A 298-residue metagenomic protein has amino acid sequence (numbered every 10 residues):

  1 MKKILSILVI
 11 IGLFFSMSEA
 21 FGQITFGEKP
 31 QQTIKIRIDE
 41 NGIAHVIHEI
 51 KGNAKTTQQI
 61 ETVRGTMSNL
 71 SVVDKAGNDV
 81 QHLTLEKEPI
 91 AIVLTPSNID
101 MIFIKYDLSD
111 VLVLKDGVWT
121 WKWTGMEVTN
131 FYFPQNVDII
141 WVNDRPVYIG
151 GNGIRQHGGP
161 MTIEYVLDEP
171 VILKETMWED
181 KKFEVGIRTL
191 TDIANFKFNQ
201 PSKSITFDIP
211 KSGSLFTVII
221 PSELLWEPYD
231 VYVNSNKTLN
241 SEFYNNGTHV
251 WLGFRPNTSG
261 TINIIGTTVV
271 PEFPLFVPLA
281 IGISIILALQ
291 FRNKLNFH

Functional and structural regions predicted by a protein language model:
M1-T25, H48, I104, V231 (+1 more regions): Secretory targeting signatures
E19-L224, P228-V233, K237-T268: Lumenal/extracellular ectodomains and adaptor appendage modules of the eukaryotic vesicle/secretory system
